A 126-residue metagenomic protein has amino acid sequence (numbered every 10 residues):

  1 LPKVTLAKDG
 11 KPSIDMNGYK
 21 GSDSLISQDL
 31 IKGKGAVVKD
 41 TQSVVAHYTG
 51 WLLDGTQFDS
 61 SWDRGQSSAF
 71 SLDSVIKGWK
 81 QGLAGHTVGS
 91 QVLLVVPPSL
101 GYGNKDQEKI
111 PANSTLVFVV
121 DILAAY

Functional and structural regions predicted by a protein language model:
L1-Y126: Cross-family detector of peptidyl-prolyl cis-trans isomerase
